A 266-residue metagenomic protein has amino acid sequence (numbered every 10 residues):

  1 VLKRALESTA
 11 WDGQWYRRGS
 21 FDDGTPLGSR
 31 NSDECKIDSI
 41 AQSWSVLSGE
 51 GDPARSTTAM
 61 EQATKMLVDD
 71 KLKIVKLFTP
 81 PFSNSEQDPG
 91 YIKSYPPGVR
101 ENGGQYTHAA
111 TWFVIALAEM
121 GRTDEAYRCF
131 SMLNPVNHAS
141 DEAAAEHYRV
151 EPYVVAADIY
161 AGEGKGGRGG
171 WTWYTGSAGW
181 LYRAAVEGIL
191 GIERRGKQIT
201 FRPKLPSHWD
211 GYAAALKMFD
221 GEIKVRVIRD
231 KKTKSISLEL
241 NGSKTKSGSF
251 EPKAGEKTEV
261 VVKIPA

Functional and structural regions predicted by a protein language model:
V1-A266: Acidic, mature catalytic/reactive cores of soluble proteins
